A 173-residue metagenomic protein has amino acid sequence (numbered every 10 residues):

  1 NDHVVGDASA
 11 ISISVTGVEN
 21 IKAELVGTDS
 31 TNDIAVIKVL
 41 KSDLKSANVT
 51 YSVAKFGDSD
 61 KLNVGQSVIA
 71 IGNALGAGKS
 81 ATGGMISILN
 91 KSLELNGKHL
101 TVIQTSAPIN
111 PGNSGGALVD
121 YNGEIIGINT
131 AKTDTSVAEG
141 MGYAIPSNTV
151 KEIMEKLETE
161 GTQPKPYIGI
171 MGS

Functional and structural regions predicted by a protein language model:
N1-S173: Serine-dependent protease modules
